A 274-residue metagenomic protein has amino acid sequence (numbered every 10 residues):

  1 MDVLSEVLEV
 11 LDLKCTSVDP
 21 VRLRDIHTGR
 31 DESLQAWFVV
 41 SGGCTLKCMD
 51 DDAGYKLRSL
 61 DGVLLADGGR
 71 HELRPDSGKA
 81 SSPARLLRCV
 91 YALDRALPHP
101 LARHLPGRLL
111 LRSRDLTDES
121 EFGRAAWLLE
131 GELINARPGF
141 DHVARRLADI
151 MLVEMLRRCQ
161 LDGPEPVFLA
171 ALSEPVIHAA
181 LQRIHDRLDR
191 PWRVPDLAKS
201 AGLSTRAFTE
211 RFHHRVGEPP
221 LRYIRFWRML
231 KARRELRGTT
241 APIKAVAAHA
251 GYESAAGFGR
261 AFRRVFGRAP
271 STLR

Functional and structural regions predicted by a protein language model:
M1-D61, E72, G257: Generic protein-terminus/edge-of-domain signal
A53-G54, D141, D162-V167: Hydrophobic/aromatic-rich alpha-helical bundle segments in the mid-to-C-terminal region
G68-A96: Ligand-binding loop in jelly-roll beta-barrel domains
P75-D76, R158-D162, D189, H213: Sigma70-family region 2
D94-I150, E154-M155, C159, Q182: Amphipathic alpha-helical segments enriched in hydrophobic/aromatic residues interleaved with Lys/Arg
D118-E130, A148, L152, E165-W192 (+2 more regions): A short, Lys/Arg-enriched amphipathic alpha-helix from helix-turn-helix/homeodomain DNA-binding modules
E154, A179-L230, A247-T272: Basic/polar phosphate-binding segments, predominantly the helix-turn-helix DNA-binding elements of transcriptional
